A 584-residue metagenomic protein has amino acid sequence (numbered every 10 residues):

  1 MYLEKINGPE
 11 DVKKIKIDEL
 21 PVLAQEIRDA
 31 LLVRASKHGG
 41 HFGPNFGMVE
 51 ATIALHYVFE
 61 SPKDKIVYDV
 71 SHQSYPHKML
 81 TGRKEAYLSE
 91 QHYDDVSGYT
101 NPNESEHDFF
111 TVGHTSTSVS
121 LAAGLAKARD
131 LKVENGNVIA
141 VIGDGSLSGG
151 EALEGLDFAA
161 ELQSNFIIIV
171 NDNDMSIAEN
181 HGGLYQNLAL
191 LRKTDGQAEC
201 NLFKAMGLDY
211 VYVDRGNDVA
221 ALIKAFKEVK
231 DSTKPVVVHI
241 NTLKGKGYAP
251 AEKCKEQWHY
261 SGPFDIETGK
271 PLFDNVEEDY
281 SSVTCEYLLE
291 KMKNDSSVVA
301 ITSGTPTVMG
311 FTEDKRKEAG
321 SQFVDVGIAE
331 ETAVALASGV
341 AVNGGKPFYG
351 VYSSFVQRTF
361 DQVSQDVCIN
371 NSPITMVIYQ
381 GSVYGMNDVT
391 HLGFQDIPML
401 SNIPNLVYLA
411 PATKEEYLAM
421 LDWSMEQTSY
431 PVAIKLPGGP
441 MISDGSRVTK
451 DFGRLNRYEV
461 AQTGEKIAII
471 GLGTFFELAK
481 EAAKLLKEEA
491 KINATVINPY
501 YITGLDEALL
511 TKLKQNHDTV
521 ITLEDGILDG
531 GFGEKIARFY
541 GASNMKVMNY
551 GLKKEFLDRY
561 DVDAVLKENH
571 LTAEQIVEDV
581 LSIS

Functional and structural regions predicted by a protein language model:
M1-M79, K204, R215: N-terminal amphipathic, basic-rich helices that act as targeting or association modules
D29-S36, S97-T111, V133-I139, T312-G327 (+4 more regions): Glycine/charged-rich beta-loop-alpha catalytic/anionic-binding loops adjacent to active sites
G39-M48, V67-H72, N101-S120, I142-S146 (+7 more regions): Active-site nucleophile and cofactor-binding loops and adjacent substrate-binding regions of central metabolic enzymes
H41-L162, V298, S303, T312-E313 (+2 more regions): Cofactor-binding active-site loop characterized by glycine-rich and histidine/acidic residues
Q73, D108-F264, K270-E277, S282-T284 (+1 more regions): Glycine-rich ThDP/TPP pyrophosphate-binding loop and its adjacent helix/strand module within ThDP-dependent enzymes
A86-V96, E161-M175, C368-Q380: A glycine-rich helix N-cap at a beta->alpha junction
Y248-Q357, Q362-S372, I470-G473: Non-catalytic terminal/interface segments that mediate subunit docking, oligomerization, and allosteric communication
P263, G269-D274, G385-N387, P398 (+3 more regions): Peripheral docking tails and interdomain loops at the edges of cofactor- or intermediate-handling domains
